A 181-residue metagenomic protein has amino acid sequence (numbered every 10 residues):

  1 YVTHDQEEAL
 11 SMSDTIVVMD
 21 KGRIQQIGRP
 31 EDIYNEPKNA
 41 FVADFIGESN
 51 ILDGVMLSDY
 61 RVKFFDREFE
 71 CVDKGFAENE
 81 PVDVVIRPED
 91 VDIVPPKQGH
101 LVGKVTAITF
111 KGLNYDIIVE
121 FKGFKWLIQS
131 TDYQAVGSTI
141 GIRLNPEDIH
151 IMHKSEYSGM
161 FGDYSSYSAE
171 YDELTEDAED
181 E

Functional and structural regions predicted by a protein language model:
Y1-T3: Conserved H-loop
Q6, S13-T15: Active-site-proximal glycine-rich helix-loop-beta segment
A9-S11, Y34: A short, surface-exposed alpha-helical micro-motif characterized by mixed small hydrophobic and charged/polar residues
T15, I27, E36: Short, glycine/charged-rich "phosphate-handling" switch motifs in NTP-dependent and phosphotransfer domains
K21-G22: Conserved ABC ATPase "signature" C-loop
R29, F41, V55, V102-K104: Residues located in well-ordered beta-strands
E31-N35, A43: Short acidic-hydrophobic catalytic motif
S49, D59-E181: Non-catalytic connector elements of ABC transporters
